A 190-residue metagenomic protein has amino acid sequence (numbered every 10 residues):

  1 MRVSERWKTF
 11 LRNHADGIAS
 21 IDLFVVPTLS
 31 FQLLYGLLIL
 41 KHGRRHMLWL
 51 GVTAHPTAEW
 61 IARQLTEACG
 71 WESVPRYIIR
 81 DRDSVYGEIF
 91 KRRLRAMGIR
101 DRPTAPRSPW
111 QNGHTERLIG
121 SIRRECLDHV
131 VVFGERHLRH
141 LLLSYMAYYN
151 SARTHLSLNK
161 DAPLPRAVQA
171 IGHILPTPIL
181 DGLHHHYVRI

Functional and structural regions predicted by a protein language model:
M1-I190: Charged DNA-binding/catalytic regions of mobile-element recombinases
